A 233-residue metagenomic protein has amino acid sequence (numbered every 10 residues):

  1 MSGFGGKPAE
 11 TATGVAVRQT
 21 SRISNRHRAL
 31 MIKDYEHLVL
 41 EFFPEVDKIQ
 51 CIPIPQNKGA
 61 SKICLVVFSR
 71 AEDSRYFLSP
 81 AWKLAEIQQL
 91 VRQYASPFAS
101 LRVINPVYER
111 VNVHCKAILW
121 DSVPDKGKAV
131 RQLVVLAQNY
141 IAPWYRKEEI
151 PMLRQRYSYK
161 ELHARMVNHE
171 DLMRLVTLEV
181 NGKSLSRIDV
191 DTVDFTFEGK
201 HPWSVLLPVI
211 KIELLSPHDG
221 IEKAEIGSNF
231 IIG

Functional and structural regions predicted by a protein language model:
M1-H37: Catalytic P-loop NTP-binding/switch module of NTPases
R26-R156, L162-R165, F230-G233: Carbohydrate-recognition loop of C-type lectin domains
L40, R131-G233: An aromatic-glycine-centered, glycine-rich loop/turn in mixed alpha/beta architecture
